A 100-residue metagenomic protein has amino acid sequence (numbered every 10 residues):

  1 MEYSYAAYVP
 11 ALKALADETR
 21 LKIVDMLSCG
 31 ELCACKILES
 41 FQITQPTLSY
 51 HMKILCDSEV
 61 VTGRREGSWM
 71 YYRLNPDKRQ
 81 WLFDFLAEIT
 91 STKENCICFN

Functional and structural regions predicted by a protein language model:
M1-A7, D77-N100: Amphipathic alpha-helical dimerization/coiled-coil segments that flank or bridge DNA-binding/regulatory modules
A6-P46, E66, M70-R79: N-terminal helix-turn-helix DNA-binding core of bacterial DNA-binding proteins
K13, D25, M52-I54, E94: Core alpha-helical elements of the protein kinase catalytic domain, predominantly the helix directly N-terminal
C29, C33-K36, S58, S91 (+1 more regions): Functionally engaged cysteine thiol sites
E39, Y50, C56-D57: Alpha-helical residues within the helix-turn-helix
T47-H51, T90-S91: Short alpha-helical linear motifs
I54, R73-N75, F85: Short, isolated positions within intrinsically disordered regulatory regions of eukaryotic proteins
